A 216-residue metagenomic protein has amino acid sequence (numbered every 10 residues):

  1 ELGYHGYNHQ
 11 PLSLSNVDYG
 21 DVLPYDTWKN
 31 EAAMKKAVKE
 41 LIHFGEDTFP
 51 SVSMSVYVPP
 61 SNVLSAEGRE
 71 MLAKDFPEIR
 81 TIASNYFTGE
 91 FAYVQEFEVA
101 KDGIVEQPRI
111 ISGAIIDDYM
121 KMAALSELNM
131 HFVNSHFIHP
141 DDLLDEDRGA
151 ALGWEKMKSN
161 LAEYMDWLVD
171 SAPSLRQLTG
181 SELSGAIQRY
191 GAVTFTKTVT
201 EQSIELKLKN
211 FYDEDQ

Functional and structural regions predicted by a protein language model:
E1-E67, H131, H136-L144: Metal-dependent polysaccharide deacetylase catalytic core of the NodB/CE4 family, i.e., the active-site-bearing domain
E1-Y7, E96-V99, A123-M130: Acidic (Asp/Glu)-rich catalytic clusters
L14-S15, D118, E146-G149: Short conserved micro-motifs at the rims of enzyme active sites and ligand-binding pockets
E46-F49, A73-F97, I138-D215: C-terminal domain-boundary segment and adjacent tail
G68-L72: A short acidic, amphipathic alpha-helical/loop segment
T88-Q95, G113-L125: Alpha-helical scaffolding within the catalytic cores of extracellular/periplasmic polymer-degrading hydrolases
F97-E106, I110: Long, His/Glu/Asp-enriched segments that create or flank divalent metal/ion-associated functional microenvironments
P108-D117, L208-N210, Q216: Charged, low-complexity C-terminal accessory regions
